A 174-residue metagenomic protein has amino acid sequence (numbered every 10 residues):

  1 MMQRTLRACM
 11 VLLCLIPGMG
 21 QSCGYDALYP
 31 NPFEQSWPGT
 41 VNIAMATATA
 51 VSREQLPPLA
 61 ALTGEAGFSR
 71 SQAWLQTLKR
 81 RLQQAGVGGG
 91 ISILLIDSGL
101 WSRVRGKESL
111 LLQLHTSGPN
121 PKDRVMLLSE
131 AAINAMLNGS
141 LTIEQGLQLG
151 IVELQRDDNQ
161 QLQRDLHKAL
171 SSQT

Functional and structural regions predicted by a protein language model:
M1-C9: Bacterial N-terminal signal peptides that target proteins for export
Q3, G18-G20: Terminal, compositionally biased low-complexity regions
A8-G18: Bacterial N-terminal signal peptides
G20-T174: Feature captures hydrophobic
